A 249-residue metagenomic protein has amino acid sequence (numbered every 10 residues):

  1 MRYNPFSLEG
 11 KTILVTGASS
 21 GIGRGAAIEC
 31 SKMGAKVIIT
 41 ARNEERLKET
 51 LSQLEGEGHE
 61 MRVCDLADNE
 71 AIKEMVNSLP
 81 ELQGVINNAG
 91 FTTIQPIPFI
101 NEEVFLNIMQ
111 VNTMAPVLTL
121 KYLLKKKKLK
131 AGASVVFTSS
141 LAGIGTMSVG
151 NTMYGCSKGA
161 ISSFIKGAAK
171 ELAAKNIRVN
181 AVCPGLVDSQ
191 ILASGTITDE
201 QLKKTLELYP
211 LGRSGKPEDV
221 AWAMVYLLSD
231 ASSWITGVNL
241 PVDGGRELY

Functional and structural regions predicted by a protein language model:
S19-G21: Conserved glycine-rich cofactor-binding loop
P96-I97, N101-M109, Q201-T205: Substrate-binding pocket helix/loop in short-chain dehydrogenase/reductase
L120, S157: Active-site helix of classical SDR
K125, K170-E171, S233: Alpha-helical segment proximal to the catalytic Tyr-Lys
S140: Residue(s) in the substrate-gating loop at a strand-loop-helix junction that position the organic substrate next
A173, R178, I235-G237: Short, small/polar-rich loop/turn modules that mediate ligand/substrate recognition or access, typified
R213-V242, E247-L248: C-terminal substrate-recognition "lid" of short-chain dehydrogenase/reductases
